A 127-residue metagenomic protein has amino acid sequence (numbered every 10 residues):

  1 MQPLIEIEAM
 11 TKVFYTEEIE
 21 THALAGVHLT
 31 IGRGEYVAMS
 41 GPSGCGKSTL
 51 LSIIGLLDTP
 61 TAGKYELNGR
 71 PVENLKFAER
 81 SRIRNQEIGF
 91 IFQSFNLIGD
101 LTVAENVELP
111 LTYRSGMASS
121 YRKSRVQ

Functional and structural regions predicted by a protein language model:
M1-L4, V13-G26: A short, flexible loop at the N-terminus of ABC-type nucleotide-binding domains that lies
E18-T21, V72-G89, S119-S120: ABC ATPase NBD coupling module
S40-P42: The feature captures the beta-strand-to-loop junction immediately N-terminal to the Walker
G55: Helix-to-loop junction immediately C-terminal to a conserved catalytic motif
G63-P71: Conserved ABC transporter NBD signature motif
K76-E79, E105, R114-Q127: Short coil-to-helix "N-cap" segments within the ABC nucleotide-binding domain's helical subdomain
L101-P110: Short coil-to-helix segment of the ABC ATPase nucleotide-binding domain corresponding to the Q-loop/switch region
